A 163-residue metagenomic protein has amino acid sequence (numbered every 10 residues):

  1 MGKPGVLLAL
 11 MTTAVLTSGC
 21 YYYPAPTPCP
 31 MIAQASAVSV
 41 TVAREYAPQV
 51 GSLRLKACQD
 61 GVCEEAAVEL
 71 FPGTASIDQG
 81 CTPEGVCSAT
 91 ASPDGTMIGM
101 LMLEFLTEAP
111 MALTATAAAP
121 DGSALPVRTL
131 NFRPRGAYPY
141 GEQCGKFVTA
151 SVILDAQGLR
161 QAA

Functional and structural regions predicted by a protein language model:
M1-L8: Bacterial N-terminal signal peptides that target proteins for export
A9-A14: Hydrophobic membrane-insertion alpha-helices, especially the h-region of bacterial N-terminal signal peptides
L16-G19: C-terminal motif of bacterial Sec signal peptides marking the signal peptidase cleavage site
Y21-I32, V62, V68-E69, T74-A163: Extracytoplasmic cysteine-anchoring/structural motifs
P30-T41: Contiguous beta-strand segments within globular domains
A37, V50-R54, P110-T114: Exposed beta-strand and adjacent loop surfaces of beta-rich binding modules that mediate intermolecular recognition
V42-R44, A117: Hydrophobic beta-strand positions in extracellular immunoglobulin-like domains
Y46-T74: Short, ordered, surface-exposed loop/turn motifs in non-cytosolic proteins
